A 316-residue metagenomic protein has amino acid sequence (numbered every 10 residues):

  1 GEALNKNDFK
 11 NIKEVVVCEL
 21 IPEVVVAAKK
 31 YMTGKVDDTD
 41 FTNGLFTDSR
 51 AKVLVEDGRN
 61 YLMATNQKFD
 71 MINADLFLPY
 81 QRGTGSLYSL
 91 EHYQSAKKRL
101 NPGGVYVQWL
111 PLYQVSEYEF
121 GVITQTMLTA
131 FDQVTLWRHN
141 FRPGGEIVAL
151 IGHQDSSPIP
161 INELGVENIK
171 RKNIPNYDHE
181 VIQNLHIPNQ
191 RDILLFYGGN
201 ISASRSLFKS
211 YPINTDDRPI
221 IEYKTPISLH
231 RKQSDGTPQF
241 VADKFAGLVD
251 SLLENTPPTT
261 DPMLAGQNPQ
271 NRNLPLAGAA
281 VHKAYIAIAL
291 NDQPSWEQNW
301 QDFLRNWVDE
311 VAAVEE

Functional and structural regions predicted by a protein language model:
G1-T124, L128-A130, P143-G145, D292: The AdoMet/dcAdoMet-binding core of the Class I SAM-like
G34, T42-N43, T47-S49, D57-R59 (+2 more regions): Soluble small-group transferase modules, centered on the S-adenosyl donor enzyme superfamily
